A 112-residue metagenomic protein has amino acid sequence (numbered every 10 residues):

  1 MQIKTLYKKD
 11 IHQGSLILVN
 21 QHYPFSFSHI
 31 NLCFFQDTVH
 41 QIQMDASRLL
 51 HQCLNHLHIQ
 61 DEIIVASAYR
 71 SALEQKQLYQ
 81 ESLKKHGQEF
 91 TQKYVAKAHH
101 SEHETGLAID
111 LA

Functional and structural regions predicted by a protein language model:
M1-A68, A72-A112: Extracytoplasmic cell-surface/polysaccharide-interacting catalytic and binding patches
